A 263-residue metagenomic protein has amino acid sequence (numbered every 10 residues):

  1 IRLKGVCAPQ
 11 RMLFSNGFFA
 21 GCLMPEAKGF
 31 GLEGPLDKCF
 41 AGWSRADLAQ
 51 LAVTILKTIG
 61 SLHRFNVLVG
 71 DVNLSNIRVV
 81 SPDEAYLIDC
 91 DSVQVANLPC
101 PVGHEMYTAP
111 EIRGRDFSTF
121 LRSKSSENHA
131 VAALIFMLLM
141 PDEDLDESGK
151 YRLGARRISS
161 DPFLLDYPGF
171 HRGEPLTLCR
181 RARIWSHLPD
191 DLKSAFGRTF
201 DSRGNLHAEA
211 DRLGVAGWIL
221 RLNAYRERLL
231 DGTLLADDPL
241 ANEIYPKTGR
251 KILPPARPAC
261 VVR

Functional and structural regions predicted by a protein language model:
K4-L51: Conserved structural core of kinase catalytic domains
I59-V80: Catalytic-loop of the protein kinase fold
S75-R115: Activation segment/activation loop of eukaryotic-type protein kinase catalytic domains
I112-S125: Conserved end of the kinase activation segment
I135-K193: Conserved C-lobe activation region of Hanks-type protein kinase-like domains
F200-D231: Terminal C-lobe "cap" of eukaryotic-type protein kinase domains
I219-N223, E227-R263: Regulatory extensions appended to serine/threonine kinase catalytic cores
